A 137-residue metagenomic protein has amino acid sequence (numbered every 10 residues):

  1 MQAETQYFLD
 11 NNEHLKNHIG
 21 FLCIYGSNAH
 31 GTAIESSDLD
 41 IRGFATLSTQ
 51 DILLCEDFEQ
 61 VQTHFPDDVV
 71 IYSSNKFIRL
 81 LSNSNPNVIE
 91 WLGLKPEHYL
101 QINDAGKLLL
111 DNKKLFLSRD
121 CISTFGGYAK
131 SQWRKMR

Functional and structural regions predicted by a protein language model:
M1-I24: Helical scaffold of the NTase/Pol beta-like nucleotidyltransferase catalytic core
N12-E13, D38, G93, K113: Short, flexible coil/linker elements and helix-boundary hinge sites characteristic of intrinsically disordered
H18, N28-A29, D51-I52, I71 (+1 more regions): Residue-level preference for alpha-helix termini and adjacent loops
C23-Y25, R42, I78: Residues in well-ordered beta-strands of folded domains
Y25-N28, M136: Short beta->alpha connector loops
H30-Q62: Catalytic metal-binding acidic patch
T63-R137: Conserved NTP/Mg2+-binding pocket subregion across the NTase superfamily
